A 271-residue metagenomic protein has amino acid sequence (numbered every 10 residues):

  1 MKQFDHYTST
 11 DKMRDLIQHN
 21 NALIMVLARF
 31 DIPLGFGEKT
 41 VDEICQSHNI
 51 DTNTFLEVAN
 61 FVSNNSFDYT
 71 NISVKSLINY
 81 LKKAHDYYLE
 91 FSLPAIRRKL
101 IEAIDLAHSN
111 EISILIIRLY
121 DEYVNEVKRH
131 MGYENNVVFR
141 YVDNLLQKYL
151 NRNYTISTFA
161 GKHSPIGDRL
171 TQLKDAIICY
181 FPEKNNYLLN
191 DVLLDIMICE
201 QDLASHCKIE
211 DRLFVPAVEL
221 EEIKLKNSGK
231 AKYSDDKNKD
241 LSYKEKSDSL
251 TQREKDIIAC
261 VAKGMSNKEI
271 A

Functional and structural regions predicted by a protein language model:
M1-S234: Small-residue-biased structural context
Y233, K237-A271: Helix-turn-helix DNA-binding segment
